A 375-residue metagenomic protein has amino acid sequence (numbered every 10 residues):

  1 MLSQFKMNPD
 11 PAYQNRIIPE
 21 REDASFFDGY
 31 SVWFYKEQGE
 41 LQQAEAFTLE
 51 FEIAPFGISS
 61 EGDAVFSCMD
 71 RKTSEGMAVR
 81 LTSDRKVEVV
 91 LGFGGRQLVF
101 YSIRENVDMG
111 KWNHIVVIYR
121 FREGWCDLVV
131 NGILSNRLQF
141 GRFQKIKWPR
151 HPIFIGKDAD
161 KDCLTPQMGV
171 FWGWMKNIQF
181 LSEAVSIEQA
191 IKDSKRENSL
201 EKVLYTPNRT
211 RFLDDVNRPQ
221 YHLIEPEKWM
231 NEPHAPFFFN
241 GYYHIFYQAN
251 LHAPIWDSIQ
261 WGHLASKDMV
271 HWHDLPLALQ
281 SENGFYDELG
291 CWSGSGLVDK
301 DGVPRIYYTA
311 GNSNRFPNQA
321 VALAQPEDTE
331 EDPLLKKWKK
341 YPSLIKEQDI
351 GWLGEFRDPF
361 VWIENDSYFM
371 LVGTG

Functional and structural regions predicted by a protein language model:
M1-Y205, T210: Extracellular glycan-associated modules
E188-G375: Beta-rich carbohydrate-recognition and catalytic domains
